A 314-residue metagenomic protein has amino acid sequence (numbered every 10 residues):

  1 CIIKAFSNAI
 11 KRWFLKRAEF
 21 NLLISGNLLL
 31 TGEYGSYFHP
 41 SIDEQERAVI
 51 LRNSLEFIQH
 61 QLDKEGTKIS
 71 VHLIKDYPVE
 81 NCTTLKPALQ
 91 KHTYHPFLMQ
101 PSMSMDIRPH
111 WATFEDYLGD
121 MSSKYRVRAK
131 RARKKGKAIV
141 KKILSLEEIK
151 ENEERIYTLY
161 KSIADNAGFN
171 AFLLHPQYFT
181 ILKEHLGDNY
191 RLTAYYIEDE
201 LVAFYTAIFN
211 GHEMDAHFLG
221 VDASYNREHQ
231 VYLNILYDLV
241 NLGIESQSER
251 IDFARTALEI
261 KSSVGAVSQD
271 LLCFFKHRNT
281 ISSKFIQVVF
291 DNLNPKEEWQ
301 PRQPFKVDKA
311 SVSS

Functional and structural regions predicted by a protein language model:
C1-R17, Q59-H229, S283, V307-S314: A conserved beta-strand-loop-helix scaffold within acyl/acetyltransferase catalytic domains
R17-P40: Residues forming anionic-ligand binding surfaces in small-molecule and nucleic-acid pockets of primarily soluble enzymes
E33-E46, L219-H229: A short, internal acetyl-CoA/4′-phosphopantetheine-binding micro-motif in the GNAT/acyltransferase core
S36-K75: A conserved hydrophobic secondary-structure block that centers on an alpha-helix together with its immediately flanking
E44-Q59, N226-N241, F253: Conserved acetyl-CoA-binding loop-helix of GNAT-fold acetyltransferases
K134, Y157-T158, A164-A167, T180 (+1 more regions): C-terminal catalytic domain of photolyase/cryptochrome flavoproteins, centering on the FAD-binding pocket
E154, T158, L233-N241, E259: Feature representing long, continuous alpha-helical segments
D199, L239, G243, I251 (+1 more regions): Hydrophobic, well-ordered secondary-structure elements that form the walls of internal hydrophobic environments
